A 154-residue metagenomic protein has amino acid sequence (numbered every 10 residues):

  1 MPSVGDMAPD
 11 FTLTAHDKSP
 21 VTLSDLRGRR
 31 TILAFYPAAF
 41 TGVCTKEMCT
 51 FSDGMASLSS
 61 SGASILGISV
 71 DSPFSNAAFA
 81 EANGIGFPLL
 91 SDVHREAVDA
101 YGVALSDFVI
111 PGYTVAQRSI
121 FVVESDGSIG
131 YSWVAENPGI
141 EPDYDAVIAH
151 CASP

Functional and structural regions predicted by a protein language model:
M1-P154: Chalcogenol-based redox active-site neighborhoods
